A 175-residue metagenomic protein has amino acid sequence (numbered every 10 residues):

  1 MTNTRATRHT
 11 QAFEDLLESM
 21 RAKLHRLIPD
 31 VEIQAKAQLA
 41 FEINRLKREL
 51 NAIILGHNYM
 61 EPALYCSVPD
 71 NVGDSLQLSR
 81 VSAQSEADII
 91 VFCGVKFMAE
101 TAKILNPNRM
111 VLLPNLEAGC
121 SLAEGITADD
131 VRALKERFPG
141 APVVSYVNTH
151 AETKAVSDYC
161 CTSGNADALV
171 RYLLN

Functional and structural regions predicted by a protein language model:
T2-N175: Active-site loop-to-helix "anion-binding N-cap" substructures in soluble metabolic enzymes
